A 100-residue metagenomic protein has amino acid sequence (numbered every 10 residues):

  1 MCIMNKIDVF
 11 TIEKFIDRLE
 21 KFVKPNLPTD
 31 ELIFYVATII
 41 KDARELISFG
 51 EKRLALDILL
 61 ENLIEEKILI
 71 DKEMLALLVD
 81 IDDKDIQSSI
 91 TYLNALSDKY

Functional and structural regions predicted by a protein language model:
C2-Y100: C-terminal-biased regions
